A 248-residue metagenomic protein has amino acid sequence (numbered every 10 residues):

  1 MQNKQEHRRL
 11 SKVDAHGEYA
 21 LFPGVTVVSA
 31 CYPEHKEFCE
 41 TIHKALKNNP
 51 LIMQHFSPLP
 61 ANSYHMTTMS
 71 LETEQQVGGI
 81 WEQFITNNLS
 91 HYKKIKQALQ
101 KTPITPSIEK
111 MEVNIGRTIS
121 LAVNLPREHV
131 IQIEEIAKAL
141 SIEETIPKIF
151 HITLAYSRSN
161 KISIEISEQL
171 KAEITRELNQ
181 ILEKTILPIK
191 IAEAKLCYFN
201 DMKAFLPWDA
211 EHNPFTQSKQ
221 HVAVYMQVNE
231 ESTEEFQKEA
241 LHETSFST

Functional and structural regions predicted by a protein language model:
M1-Q237: Histidine-dependent nucleotide/RNA phosphoesterase domain, centered on the 2H-phosphoesterase fold with its duplicated
E234-T248: Non-Sec secretion/translocation targeting segments of pathogen effectors
